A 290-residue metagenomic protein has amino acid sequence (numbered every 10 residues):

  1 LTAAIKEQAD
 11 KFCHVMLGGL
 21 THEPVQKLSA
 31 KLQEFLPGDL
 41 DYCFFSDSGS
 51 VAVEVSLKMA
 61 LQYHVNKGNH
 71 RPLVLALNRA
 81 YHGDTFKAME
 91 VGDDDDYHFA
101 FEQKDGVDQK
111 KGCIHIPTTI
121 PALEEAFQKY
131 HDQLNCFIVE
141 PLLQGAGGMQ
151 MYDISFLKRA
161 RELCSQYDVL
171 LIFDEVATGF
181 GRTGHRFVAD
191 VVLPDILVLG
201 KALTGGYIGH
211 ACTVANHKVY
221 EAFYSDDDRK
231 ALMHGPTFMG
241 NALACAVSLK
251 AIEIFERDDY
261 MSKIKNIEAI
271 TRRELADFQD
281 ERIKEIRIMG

Functional and structural regions predicted by a protein language model:
L1-G290: Conserved N-terminal phosphate-binding loop of PLP-dependent enzymes in the Aspartate aminotransferase
